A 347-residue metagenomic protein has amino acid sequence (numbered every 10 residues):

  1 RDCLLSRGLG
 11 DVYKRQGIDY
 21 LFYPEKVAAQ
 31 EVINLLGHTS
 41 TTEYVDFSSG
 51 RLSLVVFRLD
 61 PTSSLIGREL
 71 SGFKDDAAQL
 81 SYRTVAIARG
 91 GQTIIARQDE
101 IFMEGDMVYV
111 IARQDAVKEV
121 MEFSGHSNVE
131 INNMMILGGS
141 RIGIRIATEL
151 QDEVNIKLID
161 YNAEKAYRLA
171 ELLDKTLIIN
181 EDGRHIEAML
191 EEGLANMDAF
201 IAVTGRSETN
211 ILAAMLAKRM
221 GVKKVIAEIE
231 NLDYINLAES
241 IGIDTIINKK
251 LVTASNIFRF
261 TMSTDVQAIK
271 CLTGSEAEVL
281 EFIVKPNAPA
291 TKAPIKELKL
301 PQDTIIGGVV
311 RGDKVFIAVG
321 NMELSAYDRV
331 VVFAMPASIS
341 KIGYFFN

Functional and structural regions predicted by a protein language model:
D2-Y13: Single conserved hydrophobic/aromatic residue that forms the stacking wall/gate of nucleotide- or nucleobase-binding
Y13, M135-I136, A202: Hydrophobic Val/Ile/Leu positions in short beta-strands of Rossmann-like dinucleotide-binding domains
K26-S48, F258-L272: A charged, well-structured terminal subsegment
V56, P61, L65-V120, I159 (+1 more regions): Cytosolic Rossmann-like ligand/nucleotide-binding regulatory domains
R58-P61, I131-N162, A288: Glycine-rich adenosine-cofactor-binding loop
A147, Q151, A170, K218: Gly/Ala-rich phosphate-binding loop of Rossmann-like dinucleotide-binding domains, activating on the conserved
A166-Y167, I235: Short alpha-helix immediately C-terminal to the canonical SAM-binding loop
L177-S338, Y344-N347: C-terminal structured domain segments across diverse proteins
